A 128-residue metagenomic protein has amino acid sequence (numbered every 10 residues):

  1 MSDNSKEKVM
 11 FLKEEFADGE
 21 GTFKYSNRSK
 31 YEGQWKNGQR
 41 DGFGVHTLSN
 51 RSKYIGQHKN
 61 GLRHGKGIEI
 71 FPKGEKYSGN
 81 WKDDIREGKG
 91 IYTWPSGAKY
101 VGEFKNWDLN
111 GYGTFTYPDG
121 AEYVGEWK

Functional and structural regions predicted by a protein language model:
M1-S2, K128: Short intrinsically disordered, low-complexity coil segments enriched in acidic
E7-A17, K30-D41, K53-H64, E75-G88 (+2 more regions): Conserved anchor residues at repeat-unit boundaries in beta-strand-based tandem repeats, strongest for the MORN repeat
K24: Detector for the N-terminal beta1/A-loop initiation region of ABC nucleotide-binding domains
